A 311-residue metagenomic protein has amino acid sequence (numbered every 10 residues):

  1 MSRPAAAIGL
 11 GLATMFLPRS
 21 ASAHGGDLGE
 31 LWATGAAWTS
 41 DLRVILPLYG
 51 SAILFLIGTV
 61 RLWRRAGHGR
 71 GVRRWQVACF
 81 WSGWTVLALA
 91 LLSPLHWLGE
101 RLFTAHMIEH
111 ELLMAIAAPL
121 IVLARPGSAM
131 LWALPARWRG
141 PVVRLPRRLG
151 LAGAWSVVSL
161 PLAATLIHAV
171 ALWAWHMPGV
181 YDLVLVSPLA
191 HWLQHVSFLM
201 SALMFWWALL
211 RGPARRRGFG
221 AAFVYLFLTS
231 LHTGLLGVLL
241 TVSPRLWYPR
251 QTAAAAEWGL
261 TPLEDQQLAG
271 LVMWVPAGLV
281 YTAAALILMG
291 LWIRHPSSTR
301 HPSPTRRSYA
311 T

Functional and structural regions predicted by a protein language model:
S2, A6, T14, R19-T311: Alpha-helical membrane segments of multi-pass proteins
L10: Substrate-binding and catalytic surfaces of secreted/luminal carbohydrate-active proteins
